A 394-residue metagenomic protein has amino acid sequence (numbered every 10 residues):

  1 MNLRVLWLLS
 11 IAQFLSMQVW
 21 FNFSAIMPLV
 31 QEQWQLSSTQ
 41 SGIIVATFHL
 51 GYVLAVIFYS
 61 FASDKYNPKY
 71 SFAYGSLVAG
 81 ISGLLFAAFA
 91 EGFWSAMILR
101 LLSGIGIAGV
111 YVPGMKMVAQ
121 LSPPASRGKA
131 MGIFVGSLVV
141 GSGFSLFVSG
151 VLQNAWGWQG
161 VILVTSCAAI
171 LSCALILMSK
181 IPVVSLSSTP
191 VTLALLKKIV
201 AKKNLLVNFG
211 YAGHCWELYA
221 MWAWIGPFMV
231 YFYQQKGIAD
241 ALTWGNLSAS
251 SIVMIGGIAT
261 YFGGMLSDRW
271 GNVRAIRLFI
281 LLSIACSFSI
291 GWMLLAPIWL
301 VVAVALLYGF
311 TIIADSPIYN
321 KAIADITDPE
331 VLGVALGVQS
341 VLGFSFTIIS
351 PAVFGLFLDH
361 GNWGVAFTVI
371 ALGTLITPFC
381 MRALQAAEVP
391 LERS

Functional and structural regions predicted by a protein language model:
F21, H49-I57, S142-G143, V253-Y261 (+1 more regions): Residue-level signature of mid-helix packing/kink "hotspots" within the transmembrane helices of 12-pass Major
F23-S24, L205-G257: Extracytoplasmic gate region of multi-pass secondary transporters
L54-A90: Conserved MFS/SLC helix-loop-helix module at the cytosolic interface between two early adjacent transmembrane helices
K65-G75, D268-L281: Cytoplasmic membrane-interface "Motif A"-like loop-to-helix N-cap segments of 12-TM Major Facilitator Superfamily
L77-E91, L282-L295: C-terminal ends and interior cores of transmembrane alpha-helices in multi-pass membrane transporters/permeases
L99-S137: Cytoplasmic helix-loop-helix junction between adjacent transmembrane helices in 12-TM secondary transporters
I133-L177: Helix-loop-helix hairpin linking two adjacent transmembrane segments in secondary transporters
G271-Y319: C-terminal transmembrane helical hairpin of 12-TM major facilitator-type secondary transporters
